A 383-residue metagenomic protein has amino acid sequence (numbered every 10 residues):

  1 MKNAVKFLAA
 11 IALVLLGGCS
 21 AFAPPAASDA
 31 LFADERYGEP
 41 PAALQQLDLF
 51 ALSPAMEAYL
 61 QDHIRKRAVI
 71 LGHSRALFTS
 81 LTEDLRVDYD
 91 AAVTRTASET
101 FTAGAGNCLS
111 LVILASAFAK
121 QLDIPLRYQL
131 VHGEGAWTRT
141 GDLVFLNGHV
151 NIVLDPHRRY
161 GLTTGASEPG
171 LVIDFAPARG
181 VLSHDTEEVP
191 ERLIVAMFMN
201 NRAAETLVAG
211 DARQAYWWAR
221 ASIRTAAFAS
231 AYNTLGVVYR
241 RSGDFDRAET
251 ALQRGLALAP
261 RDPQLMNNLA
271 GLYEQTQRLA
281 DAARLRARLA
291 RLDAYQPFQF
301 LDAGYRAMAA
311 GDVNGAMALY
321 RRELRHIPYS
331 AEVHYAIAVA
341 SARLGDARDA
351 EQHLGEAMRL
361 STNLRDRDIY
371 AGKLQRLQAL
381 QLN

Functional and structural regions predicted by a protein language model:
G38-E99: Secondary-structure boundary elements
V93-Y232, V237, R241, D246-N267 (+1 more regions): Long, contiguous interaction/recruitment modules in multidomain scaffold/adaptor proteins
N201, T234, N268, L301-A303 (+2 more regions): Canonical tetratricopeptide repeat
A221-S222, R254-G255, R288-L289, R322-E323 (+1 more regions): Canonical positions in the second alpha-helix
A226-A227, P260, A294-Y295, P328 (+1 more regions): Short coil turns that delineate tetratricopeptide repeat
A231-Y232, L265, Q299, V333 (+1 more regions): TPR alpha-solenoid repeat register
